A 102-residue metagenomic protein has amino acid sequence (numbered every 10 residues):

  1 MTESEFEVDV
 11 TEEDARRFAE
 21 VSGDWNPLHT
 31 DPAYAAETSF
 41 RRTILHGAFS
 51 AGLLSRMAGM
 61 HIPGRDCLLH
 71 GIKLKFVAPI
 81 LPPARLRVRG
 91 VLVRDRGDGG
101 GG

Functional and structural regions predicted by a protein language model:
M1-L68: Hot-dog-fold acyl-thioester-processing enzymes
C67-G102: Hydrophobic beta-sheet segments that form the core/acyl-binding groove of ACP/CoA-dependent acyl-chain-processing
